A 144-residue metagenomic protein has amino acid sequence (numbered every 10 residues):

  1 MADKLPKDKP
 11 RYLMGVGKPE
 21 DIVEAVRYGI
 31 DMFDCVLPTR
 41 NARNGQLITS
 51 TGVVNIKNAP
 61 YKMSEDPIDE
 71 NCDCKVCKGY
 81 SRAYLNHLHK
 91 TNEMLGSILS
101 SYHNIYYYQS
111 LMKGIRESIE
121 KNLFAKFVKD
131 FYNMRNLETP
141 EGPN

Functional and structural regions predicted by a protein language model:
M1-I68: Glycine-rich phosphate/ribose-binding loops and adjacent secondary-structure elements that form binding surfaces
N71-N144: C-terminal extensions of enzymes
